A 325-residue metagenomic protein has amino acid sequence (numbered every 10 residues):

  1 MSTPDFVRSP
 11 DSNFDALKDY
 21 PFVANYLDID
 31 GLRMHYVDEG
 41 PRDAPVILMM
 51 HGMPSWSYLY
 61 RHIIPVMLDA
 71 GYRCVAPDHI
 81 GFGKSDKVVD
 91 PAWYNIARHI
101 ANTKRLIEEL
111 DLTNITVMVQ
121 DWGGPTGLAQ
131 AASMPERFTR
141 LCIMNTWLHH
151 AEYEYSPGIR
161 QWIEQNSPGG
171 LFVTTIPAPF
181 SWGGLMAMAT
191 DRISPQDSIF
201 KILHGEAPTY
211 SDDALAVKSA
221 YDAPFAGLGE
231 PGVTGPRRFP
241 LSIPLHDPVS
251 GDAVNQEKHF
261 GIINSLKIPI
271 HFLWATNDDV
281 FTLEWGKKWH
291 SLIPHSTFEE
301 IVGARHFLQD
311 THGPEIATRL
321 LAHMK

Functional and structural regions predicted by a protein language model:
S2-F22, M34, V46, L59 (+3 more regions): Flexible "cap/lid" subdomain of the alpha/beta-hydrolase fold that forms the substrate-access gate
N25-I29: Short acidic-hydrophobic surface loop/beta-edge motif
D30-D38: A short loop-to-beta-strand scaffold at the N-terminal edge of the catalytic core in hydrolase folds
E39-K84: Conserved HGGG/HGGXW glycine-rich cap/lid loop of the alpha/beta-hydrolase fold
G52, D121, D310-T311: Conserved acidic functional residues
P54, H149, V280, F307-L308: A short, conserved beta-strand element in the Rossmann-like catalytic core that flanks the donor/metal-binding loop
I63, Q130, R319-H323: Hydrophobic residues on the short alpha-helix immediately C-terminal to a glycine-rich phosphate/catalytic loop
H295-K325: Catalytic active-site module of serine/aspartate enzymes centered on a nucleophile-bearing elbow/loop
